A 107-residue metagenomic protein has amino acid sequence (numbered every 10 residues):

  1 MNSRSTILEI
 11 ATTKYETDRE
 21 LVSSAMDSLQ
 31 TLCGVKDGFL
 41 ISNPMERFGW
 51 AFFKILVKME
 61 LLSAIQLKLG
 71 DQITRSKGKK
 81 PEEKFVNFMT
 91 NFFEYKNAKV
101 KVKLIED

Functional and structural regions predicted by a protein language model:
M1-D27: Short, extreme N-terminal segment that most often corresponds to the first beta-strand
M1-I7, F48-F52, Y95-N97: A general secondary-structure signal for short beta-strands and their flanking turns/coil in non-transmembrane regions
S5-L8, E20, F39, S63 (+1 more regions): Residue-level marker of intrinsically disordered, low-complexity segments enriched for small/polar residues
A11-T13, L56-K58, K103-I105: A structural detector for beta-sheet-dominated domains
R19-N43: Short, flexible N-terminal segments of the mature chain
E20-S28, S63-F88: Extended Gly/Ser/Thr-rich low-complexity repeat segments, especially those forming or decorating extracellular
G34-K79: Short, intrinsically disordered low-complexity segments
G38, I73-D107: Conserved short beta-strand edge segments in small beta-sheet-based binding/regulatory domains
